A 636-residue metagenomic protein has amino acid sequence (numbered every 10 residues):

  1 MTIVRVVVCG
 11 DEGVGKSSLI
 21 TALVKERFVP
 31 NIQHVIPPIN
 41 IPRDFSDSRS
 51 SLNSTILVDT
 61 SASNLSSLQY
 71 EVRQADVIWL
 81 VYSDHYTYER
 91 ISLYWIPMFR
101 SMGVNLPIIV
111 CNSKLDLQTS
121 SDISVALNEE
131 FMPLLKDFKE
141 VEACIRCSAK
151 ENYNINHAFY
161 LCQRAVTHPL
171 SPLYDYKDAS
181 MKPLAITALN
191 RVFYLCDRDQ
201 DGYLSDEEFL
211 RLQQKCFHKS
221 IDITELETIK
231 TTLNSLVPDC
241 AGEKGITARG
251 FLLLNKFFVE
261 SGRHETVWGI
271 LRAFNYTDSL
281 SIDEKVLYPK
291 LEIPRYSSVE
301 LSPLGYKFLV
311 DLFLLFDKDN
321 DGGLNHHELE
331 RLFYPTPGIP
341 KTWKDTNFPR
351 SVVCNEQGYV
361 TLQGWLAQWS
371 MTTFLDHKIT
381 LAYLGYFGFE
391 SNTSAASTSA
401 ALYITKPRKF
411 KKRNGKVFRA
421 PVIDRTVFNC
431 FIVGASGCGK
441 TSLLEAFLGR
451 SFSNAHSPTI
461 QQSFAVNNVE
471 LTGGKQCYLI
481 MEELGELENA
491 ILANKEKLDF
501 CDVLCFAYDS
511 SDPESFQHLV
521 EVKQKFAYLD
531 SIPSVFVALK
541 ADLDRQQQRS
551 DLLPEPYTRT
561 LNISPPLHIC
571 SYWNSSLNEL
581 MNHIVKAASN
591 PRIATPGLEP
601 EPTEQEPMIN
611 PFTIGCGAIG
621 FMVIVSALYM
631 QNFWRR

Functional and structural regions predicted by a protein language model:
M1-V166, D197-Q200, D206, L210-V267 (+6 more regions): TRAFAC-class small GTPase G-domain
P172-A179, E225-E227: Interdomain boundary/hinge elements
Y176-K182, V299-S302: TPR-adjacent "capping" and linker segments in tetratricopeptide-repeat scaffold/adaptor proteins
M181, I186-R191, D199: Winged-helix-like regulatory helical subdomains adjacent to P-loop NTPase cores
T595-P607: Juxtamembrane low-complexity tails/linkers enriched in Ser/Thr-Pro and polybasic
